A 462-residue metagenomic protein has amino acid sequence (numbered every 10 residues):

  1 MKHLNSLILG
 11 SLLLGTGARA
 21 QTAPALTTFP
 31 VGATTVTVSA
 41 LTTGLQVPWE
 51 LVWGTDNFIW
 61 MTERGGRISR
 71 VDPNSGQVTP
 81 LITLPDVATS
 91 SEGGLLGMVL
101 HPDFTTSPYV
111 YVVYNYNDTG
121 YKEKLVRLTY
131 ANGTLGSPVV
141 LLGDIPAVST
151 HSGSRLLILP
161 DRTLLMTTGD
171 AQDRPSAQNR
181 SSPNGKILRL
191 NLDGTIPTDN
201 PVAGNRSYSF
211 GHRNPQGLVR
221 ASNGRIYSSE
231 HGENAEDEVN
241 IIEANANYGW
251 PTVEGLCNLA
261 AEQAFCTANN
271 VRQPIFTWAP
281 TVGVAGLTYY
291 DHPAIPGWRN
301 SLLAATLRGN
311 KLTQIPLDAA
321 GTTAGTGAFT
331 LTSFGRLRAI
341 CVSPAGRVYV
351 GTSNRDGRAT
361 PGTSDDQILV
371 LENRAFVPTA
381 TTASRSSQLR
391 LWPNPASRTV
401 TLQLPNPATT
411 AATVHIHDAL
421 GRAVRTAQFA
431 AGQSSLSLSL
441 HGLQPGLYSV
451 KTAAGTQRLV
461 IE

Functional and structural regions predicted by a protein language model:
M1-T22: Bacterial Sec-dependent N-terminal signal peptides
Q21-R174, R225-G232, P280-A319, R347-G357 (+1 more regions): Acidic, Gly/Ser/Thr-rich repeat motifs that build Ca2+-stabilized beta-propeller blades
A23-T28, G93-L95, D103-T105, A171-G327 (+2 more regions): Beta-propeller domain segments
L45-P48, P85-T89, D144-S149, A203-G204 (+3 more regions): Short coil/turn segments at the loop-to-beta-strand junctions that recur within blades of beta-propeller repeat folds
R70-V71, R189, I416: Hydrophobic beta-strand positions
Q77-P80, A324, R422-A427: Surface-exposed loop/edge segments in extracytoplasmic proteins
T382-W392, A396-E462: C-terminal outer-membrane/trafficking sorting elements
